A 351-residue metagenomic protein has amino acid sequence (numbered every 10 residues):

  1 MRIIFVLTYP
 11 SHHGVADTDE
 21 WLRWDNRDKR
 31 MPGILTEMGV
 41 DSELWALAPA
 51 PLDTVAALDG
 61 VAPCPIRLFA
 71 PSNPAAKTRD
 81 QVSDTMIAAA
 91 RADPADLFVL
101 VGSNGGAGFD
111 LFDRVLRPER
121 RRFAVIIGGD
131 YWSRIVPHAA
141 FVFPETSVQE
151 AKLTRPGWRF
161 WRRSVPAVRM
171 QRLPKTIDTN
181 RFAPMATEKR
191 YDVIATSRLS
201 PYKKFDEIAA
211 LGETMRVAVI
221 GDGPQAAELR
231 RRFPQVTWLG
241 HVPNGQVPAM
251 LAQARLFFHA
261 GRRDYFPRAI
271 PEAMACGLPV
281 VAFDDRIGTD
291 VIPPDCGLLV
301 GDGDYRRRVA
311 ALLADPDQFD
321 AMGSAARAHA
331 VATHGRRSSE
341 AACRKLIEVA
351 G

Functional and structural regions predicted by a protein language model:
M1-P51: N-terminal subdomain of nucleotide-sugar transferases
V6, F143, K175-D178, A186-K203 (+2 more regions): Conserved donor-binding/catalytic core segment of Leloir-type glycosyltransferases
A124, G129-W132, A140-A183: Donor nucleotide-sugar binding/catalytic pocket of nucleotide-sugar-dependent glycosyltransferases
R181, D304, D317-E348: A charged, aromatic-enriched C-terminal amphipathic alpha-helix characteristic of glycosyltransferases across folds
A227-G245: Nucleotide-activated donor-binding/catalytic signature segment of Leloir-type glycosyltransferases, i.e., the conserved
G240, P293-D304, A311-D317: Conserved acidic donor-binding segment of nucleotide-sugar-dependent glycosyltransferases
R262: Aromatic "clamp/platform" in nucleotide-sugar-dependent glycosyltransferases that forms part of the donor/acceptor
P279-A282: Short hydrophobic beta-strand element within catalytic cores of glycosyltransferases and related nucleotide-activated
